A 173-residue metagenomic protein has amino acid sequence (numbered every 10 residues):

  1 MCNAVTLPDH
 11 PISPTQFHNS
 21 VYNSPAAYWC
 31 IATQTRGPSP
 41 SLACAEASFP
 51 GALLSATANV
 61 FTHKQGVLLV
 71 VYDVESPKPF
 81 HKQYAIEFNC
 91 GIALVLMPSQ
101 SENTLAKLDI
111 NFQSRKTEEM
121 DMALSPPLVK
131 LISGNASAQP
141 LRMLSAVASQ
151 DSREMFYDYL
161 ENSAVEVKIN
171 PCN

Functional and structural regions predicted by a protein language model:
C2-Q16, Y22, A27-P38, Y72-N173: Conserved "HGTGT" condensation-loop signature of ketosynthase/thiolase-family condensing enzymes that catalyze
V21-Y22, F49: Conserved donor sugar-nucleotide recognition element shared by glycan-biosynthetic enzymes
A43-G66: Active-site-proximal alpha-helical scaffold in enzymes
C44-F49, V71-P77: Acidic, glycine-rich active-site loops and adjacent beta-strand->loop/helix elements that engage anionic groups
Q65-L68, A93: Conserved active-site beta-strand-loop modules that form the wall/rim of enzyme catalytic pockets and either contain
